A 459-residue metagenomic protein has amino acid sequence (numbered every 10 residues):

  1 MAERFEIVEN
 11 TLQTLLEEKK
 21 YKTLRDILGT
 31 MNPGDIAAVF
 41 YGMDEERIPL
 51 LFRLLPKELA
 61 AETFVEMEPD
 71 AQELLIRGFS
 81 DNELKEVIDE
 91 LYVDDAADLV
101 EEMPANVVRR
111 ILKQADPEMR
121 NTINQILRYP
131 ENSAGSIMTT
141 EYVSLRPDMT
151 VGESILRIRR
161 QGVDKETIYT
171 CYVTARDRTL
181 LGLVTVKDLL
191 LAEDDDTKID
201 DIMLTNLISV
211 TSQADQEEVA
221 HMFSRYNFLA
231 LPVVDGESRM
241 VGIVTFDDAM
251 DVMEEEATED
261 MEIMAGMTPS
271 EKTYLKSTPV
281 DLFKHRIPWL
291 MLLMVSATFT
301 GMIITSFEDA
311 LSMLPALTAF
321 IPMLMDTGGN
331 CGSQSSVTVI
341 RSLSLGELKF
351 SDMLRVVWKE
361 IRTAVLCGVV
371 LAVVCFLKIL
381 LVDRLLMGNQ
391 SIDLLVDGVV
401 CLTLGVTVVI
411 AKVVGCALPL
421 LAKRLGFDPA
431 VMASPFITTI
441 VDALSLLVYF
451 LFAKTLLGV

Functional and structural regions predicted by a protein language model:
M1-A265: Hydrophobic packing positions in regular secondary-structure scaffolds
P33, W289-A297, F320, L324 (+16 more regions): Alpha-helical transmembrane segments in multi-pass membrane proteins
N121, D248-L282, C331-V357: Non-transmembrane, extramembrane segments of multi-pass ion/lipid transporters
K276-H285, K349-A364, L394, G398 (+1 more regions): Membrane-interface segments at loop-to-transmembrane junctions
P279-S344: Core alpha-helical transmembrane segments of integral membrane proteins
A297, G301, T305, D309 (+7 more regions): Juxtamembrane/transmembrane-helix interface segments of polytopic membrane transporters
S306-F320, M387-V399, A430: Membrane-water interface of transmembrane alpha-helices in multipass transporters/channels
A319-P322, S333-S344, P419-K423, S434-P435 (+1 more regions): Re-entrant/interfacial helical elements at transmembrane boundaries that shape and gate the permeation pathway
